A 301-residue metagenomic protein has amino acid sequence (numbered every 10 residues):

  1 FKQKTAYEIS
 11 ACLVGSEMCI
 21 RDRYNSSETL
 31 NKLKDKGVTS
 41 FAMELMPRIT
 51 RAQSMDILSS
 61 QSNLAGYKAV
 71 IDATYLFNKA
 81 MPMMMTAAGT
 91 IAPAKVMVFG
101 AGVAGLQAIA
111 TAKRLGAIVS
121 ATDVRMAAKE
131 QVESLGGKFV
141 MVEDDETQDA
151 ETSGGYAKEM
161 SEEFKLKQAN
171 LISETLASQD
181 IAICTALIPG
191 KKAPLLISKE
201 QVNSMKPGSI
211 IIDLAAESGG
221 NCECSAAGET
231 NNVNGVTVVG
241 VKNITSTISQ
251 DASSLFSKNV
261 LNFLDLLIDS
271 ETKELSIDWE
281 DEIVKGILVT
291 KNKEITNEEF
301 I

Functional and structural regions predicted by a protein language model:
F1-G15, I20: Single conserved hydrophobic/aromatic residue that forms the stacking wall/gate of nucleotide- or nucleobase-binding
V14-G15, A177-S178, K206-P207: Alpha-helix C-terminal capping/helix-to-coil transition sites in glycosyltransferase folds
Y24-R48, K192-N243: Rossmann-fold NAD(P)-binding glycine/threonine-rich loop
L30, V70, A108-I109, K129 (+1 more regions): Generic hydrophobic/aromatic pocket-lining and core-packing "Φ" positions
E44-A87, A216, C222-I301: Adenosine-phosphate binding glycine-rich loop
P82-T175: Glycine-rich phosphate/diphosphate-binding loop of Rossmann-like nucleotide-binding domains
A150-A182, A186-N203, V241, S249-S254: A structured beta-alpha segment of the ubiquitous adenosine-cofactor-binding alpha/beta core
